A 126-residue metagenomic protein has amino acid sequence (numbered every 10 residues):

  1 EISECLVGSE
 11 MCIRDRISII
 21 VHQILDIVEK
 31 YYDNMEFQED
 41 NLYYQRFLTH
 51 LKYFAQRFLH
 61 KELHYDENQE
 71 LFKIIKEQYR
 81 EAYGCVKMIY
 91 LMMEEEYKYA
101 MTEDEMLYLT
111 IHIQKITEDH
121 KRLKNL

Functional and structural regions predicted by a protein language model:
E1-G8, C12-I13: Single conserved hydrophobic/aromatic residue that forms the stacking wall/gate of nucleotide- or nucleobase-binding
V7, H22, E29, K52 (+3 more regions): Signal for well-folded cores of large energy- and translation-related assemblies
S9, L42-R57, D104-T117: Extracellular/lumenal glycan-associated surfaces
E10, E29-F37, I75, Y79 (+1 more regions): Short, recurring structural edge motifs at helix starts
I13, I17, E36-Y43, A82 (+1 more regions): Residue-level recognition of alpha-helical structural elements
S18-Y32, E39-F58, E62-Q78: Small-residue-rich helix-loop
M35, E62-L63, E94-L126: Terminal recognition/anchoring or ligand-binding modules at protein termini
K87: Functional cation/ligand-contacting sites centered on basic and imidazole/sulfhydryl donors
